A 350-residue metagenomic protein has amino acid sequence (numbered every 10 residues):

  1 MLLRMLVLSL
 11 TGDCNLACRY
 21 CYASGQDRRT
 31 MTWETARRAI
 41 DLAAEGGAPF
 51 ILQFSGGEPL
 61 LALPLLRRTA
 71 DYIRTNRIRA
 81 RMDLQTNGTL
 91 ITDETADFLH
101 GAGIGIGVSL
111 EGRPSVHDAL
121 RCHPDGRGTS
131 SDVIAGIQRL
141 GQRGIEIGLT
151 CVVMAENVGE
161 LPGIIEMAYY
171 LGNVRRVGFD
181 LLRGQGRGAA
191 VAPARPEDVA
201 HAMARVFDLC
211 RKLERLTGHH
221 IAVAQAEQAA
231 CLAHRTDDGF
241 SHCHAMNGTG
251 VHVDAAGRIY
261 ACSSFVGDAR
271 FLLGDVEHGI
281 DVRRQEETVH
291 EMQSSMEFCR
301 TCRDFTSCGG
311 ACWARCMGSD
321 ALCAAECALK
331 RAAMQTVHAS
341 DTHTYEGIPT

Functional and structural regions predicted by a protein language model:
L2-E34: Canonical Radical SAM [4Fe-4S] cluster-binding loop centered on the CxxxCxxC motif and its immediate flanking residues
L10-A17, E58, C299-R300, F305-T306: Cysteine-centered iron-sulfur cluster-binding motifs in ferredoxin-type domains/subunits of redox enzymes
S24-R28, A119-R127, A192-R195, M317-G318: Short glycine-enriched, charge-decorated loop/helix-capping segments at active-site entrances that position
A36-Q53, A62-L182: Radical SAM/AdoMet-radical enzyme domain recognition
P124-S131, Q138-H242, M246, A255 (+1 more regions): Radical SAM enzyme [4Fe-4S]-AdoMet core and its adjacent flexible, acidic and glycine-rich loops/tails across
S264-T350: Flexible mid-to-C-terminal extensions adjoining Fe-S/redox cofactors in radical SAM and related proteins
